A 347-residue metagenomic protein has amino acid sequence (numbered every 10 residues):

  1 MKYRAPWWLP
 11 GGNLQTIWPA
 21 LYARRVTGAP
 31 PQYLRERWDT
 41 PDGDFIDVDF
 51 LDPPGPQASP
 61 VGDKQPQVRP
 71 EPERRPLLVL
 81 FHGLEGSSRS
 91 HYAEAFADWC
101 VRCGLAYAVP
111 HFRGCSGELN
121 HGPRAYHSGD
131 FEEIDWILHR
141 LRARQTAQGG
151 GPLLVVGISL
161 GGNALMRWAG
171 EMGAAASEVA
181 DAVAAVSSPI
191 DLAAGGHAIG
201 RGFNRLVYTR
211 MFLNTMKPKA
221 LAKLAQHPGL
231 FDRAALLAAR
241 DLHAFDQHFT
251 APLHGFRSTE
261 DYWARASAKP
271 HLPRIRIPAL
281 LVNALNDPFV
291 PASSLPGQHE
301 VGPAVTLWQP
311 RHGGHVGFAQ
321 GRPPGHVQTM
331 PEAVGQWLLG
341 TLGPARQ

Functional and structural regions predicted by a protein language model:
T16-P56, P60-P70, A319-G321, G325: N-terminal cap/lid segment of alpha/beta-hydrolase-fold proteins
D52-P56, P60, P66-H121: Short, surface-exposed "cap/lid" segments of acyl-processing enzymes
W99, R113-L154: Catalytic nucleophile-loop/oxyanion-hole region of alpha/beta-hydrolase and closely related hydrolase-like folds
A143-Q145, P152-L253: Alpha/beta-hydrolase-fold enzymes
H248-H271: Active-site nucleophile elbow and catalytic-triad environment of alpha/beta-hydrolase enzymes
I275, L281-N283: Short beta-strand/loop motif that positions the catalytic acidic residue of the alpha/beta-hydrolase fold
E300-F318: Catalytic histidine neighborhood in serine/cysteine hydrolases with alpha/beta-hydrolase-type architecture
G313-Q347: Catalytic active-site module of serine/aspartate enzymes centered on a nucleophile-bearing elbow/loop
